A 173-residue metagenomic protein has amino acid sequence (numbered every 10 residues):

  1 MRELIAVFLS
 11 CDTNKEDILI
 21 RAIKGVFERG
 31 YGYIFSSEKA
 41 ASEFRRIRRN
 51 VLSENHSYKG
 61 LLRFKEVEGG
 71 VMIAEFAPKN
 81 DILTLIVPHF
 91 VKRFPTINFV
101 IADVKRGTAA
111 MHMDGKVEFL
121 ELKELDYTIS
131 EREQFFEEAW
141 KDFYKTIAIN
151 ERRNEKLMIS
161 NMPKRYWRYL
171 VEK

Functional and structural regions predicted by a protein language model:
M1-I82, I86-K173: Extended, well-ordered protein cores
